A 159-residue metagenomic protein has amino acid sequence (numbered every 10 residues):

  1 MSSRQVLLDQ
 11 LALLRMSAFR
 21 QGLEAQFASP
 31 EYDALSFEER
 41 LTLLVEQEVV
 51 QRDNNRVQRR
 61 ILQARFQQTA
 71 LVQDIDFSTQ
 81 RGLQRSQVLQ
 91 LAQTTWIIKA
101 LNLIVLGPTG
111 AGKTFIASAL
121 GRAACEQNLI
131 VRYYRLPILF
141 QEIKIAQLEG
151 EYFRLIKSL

Functional and structural regions predicted by a protein language model:
M1-D9: Intrinsically disordered, low-complexity and often Lys/Arg-enriched segments
L8, A12, S17-Q68: Interdomain "pre-motor" coupling segment immediately N-terminal to P-loop NTPase/helicase cores
A70-T94: N-terminal pre-Walker A segment at the start of P-loop NTPase domains
I75, A117, R135: Conserved hydrophobic/aromatic pocket- or pore-lining residues that grip, position, or stack substrates in active sites
L89-T95, I143-L159: Conserved alpha-helical scaffold flanking the Walker A/P-loop in AAA+ ATPase domains
N102: Walker A (P-loop) ATP-phosphate-binding motif of ABC ATPase nucleotide-binding domains
V105-L129: Walker A/P-loop
Q127-Q141: Short beta-strand-centered segment that lines the nucleotide-binding/catalytic pocket of NTP-utilizing
